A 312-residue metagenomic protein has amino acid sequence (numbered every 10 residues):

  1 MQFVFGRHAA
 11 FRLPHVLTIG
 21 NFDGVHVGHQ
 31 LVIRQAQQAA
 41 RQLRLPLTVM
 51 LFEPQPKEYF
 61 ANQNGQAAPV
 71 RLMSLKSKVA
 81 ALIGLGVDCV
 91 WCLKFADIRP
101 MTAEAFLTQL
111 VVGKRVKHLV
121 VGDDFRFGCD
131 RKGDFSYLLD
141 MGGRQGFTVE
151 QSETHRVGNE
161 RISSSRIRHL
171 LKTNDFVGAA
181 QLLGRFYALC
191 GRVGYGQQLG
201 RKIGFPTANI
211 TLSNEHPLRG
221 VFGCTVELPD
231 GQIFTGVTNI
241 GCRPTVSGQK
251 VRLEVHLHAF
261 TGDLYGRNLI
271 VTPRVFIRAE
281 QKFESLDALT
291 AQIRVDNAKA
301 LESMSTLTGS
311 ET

Functional and structural regions predicted by a protein language model:
Q2-V4, V90-C92, T148-S152: General small-molecule cofactor/ligand-binding pocket signal
R7-P69, S74: N-terminal catalytic cores of NTP/NDP-binding nucleotidyl/phosphoryl-transfer enzymes
A9-R12, D97-P100, R156-E160: A short acidic, often aromatic-flanked loop/helix-cap motif at beta-alpha or helix-coil junctions that lines enzyme
H26, L82, L119, A179 (+2 more regions): Residue-level signal for inorganic ion chemistry
R44-T48, D88-C89, T148: Residues at the starts of beta-strands that form the adenosine-phosphate
E58-D123, F127-Q145: N-terminal Rossmann-like or analogous alpha/beta NTP/dinucleotide-binding catalytic cores that position adenine
G142-N239: Glycine-rich, Lys/Arg-enriched anion-binding loops that position phosphate/diphosphate groups for phosphoryl
G196-T312: Phosphate/ribose-recognition catalytic cores of enzymes acting on nucleotide-derived substrates
